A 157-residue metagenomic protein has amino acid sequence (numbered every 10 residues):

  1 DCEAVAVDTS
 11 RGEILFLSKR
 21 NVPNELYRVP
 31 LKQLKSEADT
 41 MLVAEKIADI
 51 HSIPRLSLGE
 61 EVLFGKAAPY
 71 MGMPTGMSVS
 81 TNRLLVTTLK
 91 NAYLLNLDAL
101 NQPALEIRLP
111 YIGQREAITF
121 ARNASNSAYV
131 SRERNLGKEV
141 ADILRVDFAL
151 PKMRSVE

Functional and structural regions predicted by a protein language model:
D1-E157: Sequence/structural signature of beta-propeller domains
